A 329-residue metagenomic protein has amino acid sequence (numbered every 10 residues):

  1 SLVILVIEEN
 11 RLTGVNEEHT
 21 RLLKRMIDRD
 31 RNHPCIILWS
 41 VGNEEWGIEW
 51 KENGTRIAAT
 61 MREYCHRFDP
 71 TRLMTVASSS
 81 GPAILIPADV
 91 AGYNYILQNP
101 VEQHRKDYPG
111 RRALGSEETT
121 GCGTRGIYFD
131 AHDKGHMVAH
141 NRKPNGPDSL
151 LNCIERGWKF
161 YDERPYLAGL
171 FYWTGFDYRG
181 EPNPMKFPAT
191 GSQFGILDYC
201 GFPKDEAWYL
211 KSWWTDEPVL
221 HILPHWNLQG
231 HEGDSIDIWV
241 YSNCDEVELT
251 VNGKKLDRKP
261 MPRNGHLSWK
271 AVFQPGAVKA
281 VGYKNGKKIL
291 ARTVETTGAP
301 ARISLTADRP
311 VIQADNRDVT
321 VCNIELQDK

Functional and structural regions predicted by a protein language model:
S1-P260, H266-F273, A277-K287: Extended substrate-binding grooves/exosites of carbohydrate-active enzymes
I222, L249, I303-L305, I324: Hydrophobic beta-strand residues in large extracellular and virion-surface proteins
L228-G233, V311-T320: Short, solvent-exposed loop/linker segments at the N-terminal edge of repeated beta-sheet extracellular domains
S235, P275, P300, R317-V319: A general secondary-structure signal for short beta-strands and their flanking turns/coil in non-transmembrane regions
I238-S242, R317-K329: Beta-strand-rich structural segments
M261, K284, G298-R302: Catalytic cores of carbohydrate-active enzymes
G286-G298: Edge beta-strands of extracellular beta-sandwich domains
T297-D315: Low-complexity, acidic Ser/Thr/Pro/Gly-rich terminal tails and inter-domain linkers that flank the onset of structured
